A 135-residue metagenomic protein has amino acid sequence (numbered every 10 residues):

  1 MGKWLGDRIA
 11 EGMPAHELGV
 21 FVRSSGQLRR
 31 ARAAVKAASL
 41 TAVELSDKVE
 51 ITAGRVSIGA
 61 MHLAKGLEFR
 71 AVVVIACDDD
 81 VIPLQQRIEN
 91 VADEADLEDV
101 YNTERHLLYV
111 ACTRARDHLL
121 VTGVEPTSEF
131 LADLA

Functional and structural regions predicted by a protein language model:
M1-A42, D47-E50, A64, V100: Helicase P-loop NTPase motor core
P14-H16, R29, G59-V124, A132: Conserved helicase C-terminal RecA-like lobe
V49, E125-P126: Conserved beta-strand edge residues that scaffold enzyme active sites
V56: Short, conserved active-site loop motifs that form the nucleotide-linked donor/cofactor pocket
E129-A135: A conserved SF2-helicase RecA2
